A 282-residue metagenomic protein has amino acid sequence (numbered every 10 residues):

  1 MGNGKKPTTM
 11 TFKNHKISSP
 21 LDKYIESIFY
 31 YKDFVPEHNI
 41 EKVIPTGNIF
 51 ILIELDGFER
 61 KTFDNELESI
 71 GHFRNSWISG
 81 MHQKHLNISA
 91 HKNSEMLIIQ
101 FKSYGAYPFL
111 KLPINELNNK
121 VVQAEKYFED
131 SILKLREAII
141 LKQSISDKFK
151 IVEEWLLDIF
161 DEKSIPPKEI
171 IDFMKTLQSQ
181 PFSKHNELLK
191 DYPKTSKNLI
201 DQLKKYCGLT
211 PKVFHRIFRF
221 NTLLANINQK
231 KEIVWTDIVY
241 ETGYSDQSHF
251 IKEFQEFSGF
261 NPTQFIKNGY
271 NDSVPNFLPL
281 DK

Functional and structural regions predicted by a protein language model:
M1-N186, Y192-S196, T210, V234-S245 (+2 more regions): Alpha-helical bundle regulatory/interaction domains
I165-P166, T176-L177, L203, C207-I227 (+2 more regions): Alpha-helical DNA-contacting segments of helix-turn-helix folds
H185, Q202-L203: Extended amphipathic alpha-helical scaffolding segments in membrane-proximal extra-membrane regions of membrane
K231: Flexible, glycine/small-residue-enriched loop-and-beta-strand segment within the central core of proteins
